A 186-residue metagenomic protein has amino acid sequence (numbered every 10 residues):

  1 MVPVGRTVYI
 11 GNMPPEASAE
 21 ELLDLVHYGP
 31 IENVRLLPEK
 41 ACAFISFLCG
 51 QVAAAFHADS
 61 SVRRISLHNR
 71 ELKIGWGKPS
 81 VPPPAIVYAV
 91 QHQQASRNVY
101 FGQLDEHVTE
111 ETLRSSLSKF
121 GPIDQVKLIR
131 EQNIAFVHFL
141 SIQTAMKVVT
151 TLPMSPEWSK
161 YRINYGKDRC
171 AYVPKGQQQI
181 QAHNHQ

Functional and structural regions predicted by a protein language model:
M1-A17, A41-C42, V87-H107: Conserved short N-terminal element of RNA/RNP-binding modules in eukaryotic RBPs
V2, E32-A41, P79, I123-N133: RNA-recognition motif
I10-M13, V26, C42-H57, I74 (+4 more regions): Conserved RNP beta-strands of RNA recognition motif
I10-P30, F101-G121, L152: Short alpha-helical elements within RNA-binding folds
A17-A19, N33, C42-I45, V52-A54 (+5 more regions): Eukaryotic short linear interaction motifs
I31-K78: Acidic (E/D-rich), amphipathic helical modules within compact regulatory domains
R63-H92, S155-H183: Low-complexity RS/RG/RGG-rich segments used by eukaryotic RNA-binding proteins and nuclear co-regulators for mRNP
T109, L113-G176: Ankyrin-repeat TPLH-centered helix-turn motif and closely related helix/turn capping elements of eukaryotic
